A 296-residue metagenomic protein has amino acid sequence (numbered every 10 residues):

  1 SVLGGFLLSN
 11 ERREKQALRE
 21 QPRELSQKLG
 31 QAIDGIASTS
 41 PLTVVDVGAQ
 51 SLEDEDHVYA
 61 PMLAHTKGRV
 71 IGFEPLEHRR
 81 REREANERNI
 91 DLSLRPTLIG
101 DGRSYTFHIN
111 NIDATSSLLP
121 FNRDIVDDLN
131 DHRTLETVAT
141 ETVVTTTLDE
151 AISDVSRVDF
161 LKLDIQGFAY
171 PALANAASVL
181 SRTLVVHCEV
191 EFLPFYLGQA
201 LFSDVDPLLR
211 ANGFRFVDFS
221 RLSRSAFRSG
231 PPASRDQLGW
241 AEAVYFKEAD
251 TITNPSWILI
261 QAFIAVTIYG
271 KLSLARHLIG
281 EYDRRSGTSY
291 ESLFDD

Functional and structural regions predicted by a protein language model:
S1-G4: Long, low-complexity intrinsically disordered regions enriched in Ser/Thr/Asp/Glu with frequent Gly/Pro
F6, N10-D296: Phosphate/nucleotide-binding beta-alpha loop and adjacent structural elements of enzyme active sites
